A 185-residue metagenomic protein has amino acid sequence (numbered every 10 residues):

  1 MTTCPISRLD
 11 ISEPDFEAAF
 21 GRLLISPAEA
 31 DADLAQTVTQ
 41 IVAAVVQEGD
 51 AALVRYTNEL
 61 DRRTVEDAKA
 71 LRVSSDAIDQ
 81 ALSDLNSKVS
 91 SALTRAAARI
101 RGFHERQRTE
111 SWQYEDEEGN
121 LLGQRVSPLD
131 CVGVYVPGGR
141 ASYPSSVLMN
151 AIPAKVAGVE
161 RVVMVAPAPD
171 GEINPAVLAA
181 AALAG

Functional and structural regions predicted by a protein language model:
M1-L129: N-terminal Rossmann-like NAD(P)+-binding subdomain of aldehyde/semialdehyde dehydrogenases
Y114-A179: Conserved small-residue-rich beta-alpha loop and adjacent elements that most often cradle the phosphate/pyrophosphate
A181-G185: Short, intrinsically disordered, charge-balanced linker/junction segments flanking boundaries in proteins
